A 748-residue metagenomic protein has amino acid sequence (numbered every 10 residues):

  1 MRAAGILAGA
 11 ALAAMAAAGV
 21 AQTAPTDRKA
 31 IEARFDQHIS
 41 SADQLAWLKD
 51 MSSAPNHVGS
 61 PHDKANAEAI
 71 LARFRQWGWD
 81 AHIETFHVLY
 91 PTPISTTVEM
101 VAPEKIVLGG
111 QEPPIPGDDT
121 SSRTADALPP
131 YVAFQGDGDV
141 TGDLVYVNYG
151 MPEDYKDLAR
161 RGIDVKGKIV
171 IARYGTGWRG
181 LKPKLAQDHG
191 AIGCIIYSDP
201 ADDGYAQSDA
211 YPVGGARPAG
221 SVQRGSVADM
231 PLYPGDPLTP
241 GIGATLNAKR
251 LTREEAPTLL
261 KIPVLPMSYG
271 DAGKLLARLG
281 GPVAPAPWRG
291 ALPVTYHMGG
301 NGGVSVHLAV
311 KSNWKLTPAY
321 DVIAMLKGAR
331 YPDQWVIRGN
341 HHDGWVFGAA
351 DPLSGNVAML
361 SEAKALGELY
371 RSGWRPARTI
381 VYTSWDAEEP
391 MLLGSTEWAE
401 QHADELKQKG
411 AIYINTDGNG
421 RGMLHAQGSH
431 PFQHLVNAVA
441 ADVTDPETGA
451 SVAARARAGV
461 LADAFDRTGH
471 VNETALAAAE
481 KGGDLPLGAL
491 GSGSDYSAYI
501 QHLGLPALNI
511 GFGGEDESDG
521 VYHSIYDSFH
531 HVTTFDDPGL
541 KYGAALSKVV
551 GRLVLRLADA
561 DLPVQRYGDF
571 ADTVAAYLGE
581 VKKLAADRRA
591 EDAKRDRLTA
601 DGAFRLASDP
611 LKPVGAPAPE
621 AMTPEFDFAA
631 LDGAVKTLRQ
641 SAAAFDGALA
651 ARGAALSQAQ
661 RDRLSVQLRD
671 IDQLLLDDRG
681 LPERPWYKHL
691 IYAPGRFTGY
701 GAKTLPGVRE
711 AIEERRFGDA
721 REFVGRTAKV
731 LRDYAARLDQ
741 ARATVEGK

Functional and structural regions predicted by a protein language model:
R2-V20: Gram-negative bacterial Sec-dependent N-terminal signal peptides
T23-A30, Q37, K49-D164, I169 (+3 more regions): Noncatalytic luminal/extracellular "stalk/propeptide" segments of secretory-pathway proteins
A30-H38, S52-P61, P130-Q135, I169-T176 (+11 more regions): Second-shell loop/turn segments in exported
K105, G136, R217-V283, Y331 (+5 more regions): Metal-dependent peptidase/peptidase-like ectodomains
S122-D157, L232-A350, K364, E368-S372: Soluble metallo-hydrolase cores and metallopeptidase-like ectodomains found primarily in the secretory/periplasmic
V147-G214, A329, D333, W345 (+3 more regions): A conserved hydrophobic secondary-structure block that centers on an alpha-helix together with its immediately flanking
P200, V322, R338-L392, E397 (+1 more regions): Alpha-helical metal-binding/catalytic segments enriched in His/Glu/Asp
G653-K748: C-terminal amphipathic alpha-helical interaction region
